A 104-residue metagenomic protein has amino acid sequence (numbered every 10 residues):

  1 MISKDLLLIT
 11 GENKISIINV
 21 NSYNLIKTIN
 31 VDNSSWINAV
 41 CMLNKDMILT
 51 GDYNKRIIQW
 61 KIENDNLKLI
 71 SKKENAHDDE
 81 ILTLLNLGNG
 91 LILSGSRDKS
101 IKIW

Functional and structural regions predicted by a protein language model:
L7-L8, I48, I92: Hydrophobic beta-strand positions that form the internal "hydrophobic ladder" of WD40/Gbeta-like beta-propeller blades
T10-N13, G51-N54, G95-D98: Conserved strand-to-loop turn within each blade of WD40 beta-propeller repeats
I15-N19, I57-K61, I101-W104: WD40-repeat beta-propellers
V20-S22, K45, I62-N64: Inter-blade boundary loops/turns of WD-repeat beta-propellers
I26-K27, K68-S71: A structural motif specific to WD40 beta-propellers
N30-I37, K73-I81: WD40/WD-repeat beta-propeller blade N-cap
